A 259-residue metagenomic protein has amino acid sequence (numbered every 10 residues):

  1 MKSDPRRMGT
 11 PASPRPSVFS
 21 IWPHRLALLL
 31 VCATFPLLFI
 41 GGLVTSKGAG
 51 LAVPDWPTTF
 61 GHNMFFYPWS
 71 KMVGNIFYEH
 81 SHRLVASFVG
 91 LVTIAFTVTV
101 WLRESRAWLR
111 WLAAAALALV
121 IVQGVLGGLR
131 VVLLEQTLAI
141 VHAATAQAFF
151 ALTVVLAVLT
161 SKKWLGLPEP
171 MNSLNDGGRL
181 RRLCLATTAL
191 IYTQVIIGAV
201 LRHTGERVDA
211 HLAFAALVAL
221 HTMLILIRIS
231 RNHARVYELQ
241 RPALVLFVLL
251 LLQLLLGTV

Functional and structural regions predicted by a protein language model:
K2-F19, K162-L180: Membrane-interfacial, low-structure loops and terminal tails that flank and connect transmembrane helices in multi-pass
P23-G50, Q194: N-terminal signal-anchor transmembrane alpha helix
R25-A27, R106-L117, R179-T187, V236-F247: Membrane-interfacial loop-to-transmembrane alpha-helix junctions, especially the N-terminal start
A33-T34, A118-V120, G178-A199, L249: Alpha-helical transmembrane segments of multi-pass integral membrane proteins
V44-A52, I121-A144, V200-A210, L255-V259: Interfacial helix-loop-helix junctions of multi-pass membrane proteins
T45-H80: Extracytosolic (periplasmic/ER-lumenal) interhelical loops and adjacent juxtamembrane/interface segments of multi-pass
S70-V92, H203: Individual transmembrane alpha-helix segments
F88-A95, A146-W164, F214-I227: Hydrophobic cores of alpha-helical transmembrane segments in multi-pass inner/ER membrane proteins, independent
